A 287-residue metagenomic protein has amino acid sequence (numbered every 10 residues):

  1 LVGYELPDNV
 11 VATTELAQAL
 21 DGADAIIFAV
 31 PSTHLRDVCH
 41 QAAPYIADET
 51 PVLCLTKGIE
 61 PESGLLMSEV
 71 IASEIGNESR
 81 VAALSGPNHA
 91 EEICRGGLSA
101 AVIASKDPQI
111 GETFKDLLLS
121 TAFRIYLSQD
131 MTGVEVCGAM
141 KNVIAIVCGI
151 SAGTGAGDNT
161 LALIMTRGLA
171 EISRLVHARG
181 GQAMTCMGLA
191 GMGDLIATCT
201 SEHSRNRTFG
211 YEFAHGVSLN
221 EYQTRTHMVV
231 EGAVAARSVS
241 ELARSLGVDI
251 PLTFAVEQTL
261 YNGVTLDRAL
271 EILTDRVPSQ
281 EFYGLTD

Functional and structural regions predicted by a protein language model:
L1-E5: Glycine-rich phosphate-binding loop and adjoining beta1-alpha1-beta2 segment of Rossmann-like nucleotide-binding folds
L6, T13-D21, A25-L98, F114: Rossmann-like NAD(P)(H) cofactor-binding subdomain of soluble oxidoreductases
N9-V11, F123: Short, conserved active-site loop motifs that form the nucleotide-linked donor/cofactor pocket
T13, A29-S32, R36, P61 (+16 more regions): Electropositive phosphate-/nucleotide-binding environments in soluble metabolic enzymes
D21-G22, M140, M192: Alpha-helix C-terminal capping/helix-to-coil transition sites in glycosyltransferase folds
H34, Y45, V70, E74-R80 (+1 more regions): Internal alpha-helical scaffold of NAD(P)-dependent oxidoreductase catalytic cores
C54, R80-S85, I125-Q129, I250-L252: General beta-strand structural signal in soluble alpha/beta enzymes
C148-A152, H177-M187, G191-D287: NAD(P)-dependent Rossmann-like dehydrogenase/reductase catalytic/cofactor-binding core
